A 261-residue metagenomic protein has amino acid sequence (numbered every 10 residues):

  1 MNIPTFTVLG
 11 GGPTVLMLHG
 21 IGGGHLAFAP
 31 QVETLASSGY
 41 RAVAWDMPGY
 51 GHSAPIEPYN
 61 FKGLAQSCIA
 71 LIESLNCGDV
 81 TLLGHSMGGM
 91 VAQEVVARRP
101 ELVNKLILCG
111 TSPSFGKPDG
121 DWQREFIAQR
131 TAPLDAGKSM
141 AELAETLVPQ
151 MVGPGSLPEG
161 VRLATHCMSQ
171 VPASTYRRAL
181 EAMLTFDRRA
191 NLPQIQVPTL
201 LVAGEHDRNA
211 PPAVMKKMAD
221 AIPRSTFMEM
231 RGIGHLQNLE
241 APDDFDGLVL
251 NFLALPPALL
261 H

Functional and structural regions predicted by a protein language model:
P4-A54: Conserved HGGG/HGGXW glycine-rich cap/lid loop of the alpha/beta-hydrolase fold
G63-V80: Conserved acidic catalytic loop of the alpha/beta-hydrolase fold
G84, G88, A92: Gly/Ala-rich beta-loop-alpha elbow adjacent to hydrolase catalytic centers
Q93, A97-R98, V103-A136: Flexible "cap/lid" loop of the alpha/beta hydrolase fold
K117-R124, A136-P193: Conserved alpha/beta-hydrolase catalytic His-Asp/Glu region
I195, L201-A203: Short beta-strand/loop motif that positions the catalytic acidic residue of the alpha/beta-hydrolase fold
E205-A210: Acidic catalytic loop of the alpha/beta-hydrolase fold
I233-P242, D246: Catalytic histidine-centered segment of alpha/beta-hydrolase-like enzymes
